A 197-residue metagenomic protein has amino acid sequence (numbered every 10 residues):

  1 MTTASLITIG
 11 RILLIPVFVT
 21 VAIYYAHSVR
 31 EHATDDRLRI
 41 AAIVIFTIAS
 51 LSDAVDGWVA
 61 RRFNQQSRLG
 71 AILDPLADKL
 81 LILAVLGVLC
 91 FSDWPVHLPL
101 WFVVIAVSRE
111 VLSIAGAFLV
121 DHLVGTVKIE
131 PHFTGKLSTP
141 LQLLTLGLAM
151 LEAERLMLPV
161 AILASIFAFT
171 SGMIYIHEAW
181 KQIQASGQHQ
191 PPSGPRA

Functional and structural regions predicted by a protein language model:
M1-A197: Alpha-helical transmembrane bundles and membrane-interface segments of multipass inner-membrane proteins
